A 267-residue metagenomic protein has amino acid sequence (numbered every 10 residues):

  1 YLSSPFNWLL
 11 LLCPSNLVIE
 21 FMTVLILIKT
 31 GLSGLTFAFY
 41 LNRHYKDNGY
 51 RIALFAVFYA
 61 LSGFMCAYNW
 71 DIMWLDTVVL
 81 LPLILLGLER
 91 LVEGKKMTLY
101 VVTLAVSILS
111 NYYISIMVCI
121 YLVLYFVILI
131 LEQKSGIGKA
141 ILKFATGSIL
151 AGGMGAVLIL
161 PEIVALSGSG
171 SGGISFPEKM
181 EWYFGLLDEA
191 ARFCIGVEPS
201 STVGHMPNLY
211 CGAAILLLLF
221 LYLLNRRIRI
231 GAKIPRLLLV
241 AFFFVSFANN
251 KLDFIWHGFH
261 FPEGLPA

Functional and structural regions predicted by a protein language model:
Y1, S33, L80, T98 (+2 more regions): Generic detector of ordered secondary-structure context
Y1-F37, V57-V79, S110, M117 (+4 more regions): Membrane-interface coil-to-helix junctions
S3, N7, F39, L83-L86 (+1 more regions): Short, contiguous clusters of charged residues that form electrostatic/catalytic patches at enzyme active sites, used
P5, A140-L238, F243-H260, G264-P266: Periplasmic/ER-lumenal interhelical loops and adjacent helix-loop junctions in multi-pass membrane proteins
N7-L11, E89, Y125, L129 (+1 more regions): Short glycine/serine- and small hydrophobic-enriched flexible loop segments
S15-L25, R51-I52, I84, M97 (+3 more regions): Membrane-interface helix-boundary signature
L27-H44, G49-E132, K143-I163, G168: Membrane-embedded helix bundles of polyisoprenyl
Q133-G138: Short, glycine- and charge-enriched coil/turn segments that flank and shape catalytic ligand pockets
